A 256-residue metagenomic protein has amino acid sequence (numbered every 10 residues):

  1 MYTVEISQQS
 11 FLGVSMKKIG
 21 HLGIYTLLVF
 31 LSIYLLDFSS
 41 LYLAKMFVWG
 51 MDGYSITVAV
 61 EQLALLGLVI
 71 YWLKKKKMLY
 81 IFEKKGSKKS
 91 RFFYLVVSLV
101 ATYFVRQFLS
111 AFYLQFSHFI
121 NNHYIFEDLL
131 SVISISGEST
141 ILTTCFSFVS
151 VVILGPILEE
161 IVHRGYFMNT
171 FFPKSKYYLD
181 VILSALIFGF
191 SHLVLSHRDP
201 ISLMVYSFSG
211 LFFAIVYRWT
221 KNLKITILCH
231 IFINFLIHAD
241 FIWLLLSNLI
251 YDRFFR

Functional and structural regions predicted by a protein language model:
T3-V4, Q8-Q9: Targeting/processing segments of secretory and organellar proteins
H21-L35, L95-A101, V181-L183: Alpha-helical transmembrane segments
L28-K77: Alpha-helical transmembrane segments in multi-pass membrane proteins
L41, Q107-L114, R164-G165, N169: Short helix-terminus and kink motifs of transmembrane alpha helices, predominantly at the cytoplasmic interface
A44-D52, S117-N122, T170-Y178: Membrane interface segments of multi-pass transport proteins and intramembrane proteases
M51, Y80-G155, S247-R256: Juxtamembrane helix-loop-helix connectors linking adjacent transmembrane helices in multi-pass membrane enzymes
V69-F93, F213, I225: Cytoplasmic juxtamembrane interface segments
T140-R256: Transmembrane helix-loop-helix hairpins at the membrane interface of multi-pass integral membrane proteins
